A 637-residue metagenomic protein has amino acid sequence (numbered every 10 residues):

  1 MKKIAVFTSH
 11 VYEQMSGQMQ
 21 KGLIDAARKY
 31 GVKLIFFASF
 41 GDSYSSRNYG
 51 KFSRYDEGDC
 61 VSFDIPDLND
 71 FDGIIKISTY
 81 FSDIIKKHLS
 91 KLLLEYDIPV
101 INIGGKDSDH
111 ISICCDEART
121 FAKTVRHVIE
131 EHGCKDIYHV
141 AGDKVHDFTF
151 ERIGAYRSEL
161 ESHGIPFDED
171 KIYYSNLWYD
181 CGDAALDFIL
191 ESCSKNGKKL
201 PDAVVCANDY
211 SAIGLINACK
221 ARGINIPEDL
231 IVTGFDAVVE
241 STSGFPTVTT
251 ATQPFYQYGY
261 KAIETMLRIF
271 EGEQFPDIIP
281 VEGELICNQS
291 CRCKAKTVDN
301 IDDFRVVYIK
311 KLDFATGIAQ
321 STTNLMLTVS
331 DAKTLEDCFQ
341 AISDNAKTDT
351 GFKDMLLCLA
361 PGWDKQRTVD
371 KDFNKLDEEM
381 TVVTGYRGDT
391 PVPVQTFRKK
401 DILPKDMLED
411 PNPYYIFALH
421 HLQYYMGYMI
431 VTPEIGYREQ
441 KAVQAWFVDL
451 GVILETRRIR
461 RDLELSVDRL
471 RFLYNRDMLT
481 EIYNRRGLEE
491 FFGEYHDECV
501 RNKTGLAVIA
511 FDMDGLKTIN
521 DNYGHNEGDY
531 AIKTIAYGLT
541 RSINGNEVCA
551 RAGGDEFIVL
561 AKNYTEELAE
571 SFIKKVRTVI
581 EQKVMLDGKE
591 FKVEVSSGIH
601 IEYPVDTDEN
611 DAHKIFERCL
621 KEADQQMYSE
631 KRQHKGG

Functional and structural regions predicted by a protein language model:
M1-N324, A332: Bacterial carbohydrate/catabolite-sensing allosteric modules
P404, D410-H420: A short, aliphatic-rich beta-strand micro-motif
R469-F491, F511-H525, K533: Conserved nucleotide-binding and Mg2+-coordinating catalytic segments in signaling enzymes
R471-F472, R485-G505, A536-N544: Short regulatory alpha-helical coupling segments that immediately precede and/or link into cyclic nucleotide signaling
K503, L516, T534-I535, F557 (+2 more regions): Hydrophobic framework residues that shape the active-site pocket of cyclic nucleotide turnover catalytic cores
M513, E527-N546, E556: Active-site-proximal alpha-helical element of nucleotidyl cyclase-like catalytic domains and analogous helices
H525, E570-K574, D587-K589, E602-G637: Catalytic-core segments of nucleotide cyclases and related cyclic-nucleotide turnover enzymes
V548-R551, F591: A short pre-motif secondary-structure segment
